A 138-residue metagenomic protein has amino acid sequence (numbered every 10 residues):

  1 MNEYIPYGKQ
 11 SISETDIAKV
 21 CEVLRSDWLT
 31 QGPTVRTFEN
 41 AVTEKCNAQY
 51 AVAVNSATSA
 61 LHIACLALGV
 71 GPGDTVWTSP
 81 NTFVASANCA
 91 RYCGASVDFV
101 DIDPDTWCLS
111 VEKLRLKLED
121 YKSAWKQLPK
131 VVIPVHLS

Functional and structural regions predicted by a protein language model:
M1-L29, P33: N-terminal "arm"/small-domain region of PLP-dependent enzymes with the aminotransferase-like
W28-T75, C89-R91, F99-D101: Phosphate-binding glycine-rich loop
A53, T78, V131-P134: A short beta-strand submotif of the Rossmann-like class I SAM-dependent methyltransferase core that lines
N81, I102: Short beta->alpha hinge that forms the Motif I/post-I loop of the SAM-binding pocket
T82-A87: Conserved coil-to-alpha-helix start sites within the AMP-binding
G94: Structured binding elements
D105-S138: Active-site phosphate-binding strand-loop segment of PLP-dependent enzymes
